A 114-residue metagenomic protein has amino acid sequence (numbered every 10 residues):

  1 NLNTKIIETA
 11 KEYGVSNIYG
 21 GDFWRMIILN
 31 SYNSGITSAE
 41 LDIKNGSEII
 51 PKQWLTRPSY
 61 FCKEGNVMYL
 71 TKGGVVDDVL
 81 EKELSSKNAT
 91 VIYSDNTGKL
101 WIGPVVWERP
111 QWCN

Functional and structural regions predicted by a protein language model:
N1-K11: A short, well-structured juxtamembrane/interface segment
E8, I28, T56-Y60: Short, flexible, glycine/charge-rich loop motifs used to bind or transfer phosphoryl groups or to couple energy/partner
K11-G14, K63-G65: Residue-level preference for short coil/turn positions at secondary-structure junctions
Y13-E48: Short periplasmic/luminal acceptor-recognition loop of GT-C membrane glycosyltransferases, typified by
G35-W112: Luminal/periplasmic acceptor-recognition loop/helix of membrane-associated glycosyltransferases
